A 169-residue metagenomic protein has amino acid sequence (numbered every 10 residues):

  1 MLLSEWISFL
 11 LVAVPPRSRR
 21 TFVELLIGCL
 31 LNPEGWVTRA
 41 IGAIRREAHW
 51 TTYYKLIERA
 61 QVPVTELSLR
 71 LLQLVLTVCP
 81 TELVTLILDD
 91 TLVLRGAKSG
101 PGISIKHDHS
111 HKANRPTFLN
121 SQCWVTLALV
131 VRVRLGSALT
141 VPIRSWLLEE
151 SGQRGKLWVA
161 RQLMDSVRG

Functional and structural regions predicted by a protein language model:
M1-G169: Conserved, well-structured functional cores that handle cations and Mg-NTP chemistry
